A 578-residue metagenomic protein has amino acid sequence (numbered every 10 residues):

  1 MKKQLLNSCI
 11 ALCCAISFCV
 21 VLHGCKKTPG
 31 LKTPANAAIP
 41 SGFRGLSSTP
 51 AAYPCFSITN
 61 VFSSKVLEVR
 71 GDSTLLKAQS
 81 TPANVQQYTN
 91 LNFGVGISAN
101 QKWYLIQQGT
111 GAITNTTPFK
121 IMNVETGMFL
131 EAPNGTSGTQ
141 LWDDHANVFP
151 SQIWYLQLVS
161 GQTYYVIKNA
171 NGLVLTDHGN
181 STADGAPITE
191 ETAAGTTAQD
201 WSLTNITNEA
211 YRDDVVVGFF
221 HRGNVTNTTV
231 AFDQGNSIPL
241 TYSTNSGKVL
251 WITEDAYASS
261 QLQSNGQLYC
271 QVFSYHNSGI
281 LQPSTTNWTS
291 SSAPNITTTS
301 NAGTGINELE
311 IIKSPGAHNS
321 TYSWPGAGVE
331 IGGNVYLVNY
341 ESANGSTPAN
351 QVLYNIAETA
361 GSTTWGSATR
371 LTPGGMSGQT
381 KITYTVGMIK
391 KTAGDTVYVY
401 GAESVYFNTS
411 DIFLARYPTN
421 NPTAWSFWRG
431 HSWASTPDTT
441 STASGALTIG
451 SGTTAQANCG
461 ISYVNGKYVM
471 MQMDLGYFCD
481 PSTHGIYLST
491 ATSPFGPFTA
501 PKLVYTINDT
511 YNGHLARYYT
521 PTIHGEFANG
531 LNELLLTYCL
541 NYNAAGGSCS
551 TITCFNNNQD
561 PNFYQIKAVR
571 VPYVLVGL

Functional and structural regions predicted by a protein language model:
K2-L12: Bacterial N-terminal signal peptides that target proteins for export
V21-G24: C-terminal motif of bacterial Sec signal peptides marking the signal peptidase cleavage site
K26-T28: Bacterial signal peptide processing site
L31-T207: Lectin-like carbohydrate-binding module/patch detector with strong preference for beta-trefoil
F56, K65, F119, M128 (+14 more regions): Residue-level detector of short, conserved catalytic/binding motifs and their immediate flanks
K65, L173, D233-N236, L309 (+4 more regions): Beta-propeller and closely related beta-sheet repeat lectin domains
V69, Q107, A132, L156-L158 (+7 more regions): Generic beta-strand structural signal
I206-N227, T241-N319, E330-G378, T392-G394 (+4 more regions): Beta-rich carbohydrate-recognition and catalytic domains
